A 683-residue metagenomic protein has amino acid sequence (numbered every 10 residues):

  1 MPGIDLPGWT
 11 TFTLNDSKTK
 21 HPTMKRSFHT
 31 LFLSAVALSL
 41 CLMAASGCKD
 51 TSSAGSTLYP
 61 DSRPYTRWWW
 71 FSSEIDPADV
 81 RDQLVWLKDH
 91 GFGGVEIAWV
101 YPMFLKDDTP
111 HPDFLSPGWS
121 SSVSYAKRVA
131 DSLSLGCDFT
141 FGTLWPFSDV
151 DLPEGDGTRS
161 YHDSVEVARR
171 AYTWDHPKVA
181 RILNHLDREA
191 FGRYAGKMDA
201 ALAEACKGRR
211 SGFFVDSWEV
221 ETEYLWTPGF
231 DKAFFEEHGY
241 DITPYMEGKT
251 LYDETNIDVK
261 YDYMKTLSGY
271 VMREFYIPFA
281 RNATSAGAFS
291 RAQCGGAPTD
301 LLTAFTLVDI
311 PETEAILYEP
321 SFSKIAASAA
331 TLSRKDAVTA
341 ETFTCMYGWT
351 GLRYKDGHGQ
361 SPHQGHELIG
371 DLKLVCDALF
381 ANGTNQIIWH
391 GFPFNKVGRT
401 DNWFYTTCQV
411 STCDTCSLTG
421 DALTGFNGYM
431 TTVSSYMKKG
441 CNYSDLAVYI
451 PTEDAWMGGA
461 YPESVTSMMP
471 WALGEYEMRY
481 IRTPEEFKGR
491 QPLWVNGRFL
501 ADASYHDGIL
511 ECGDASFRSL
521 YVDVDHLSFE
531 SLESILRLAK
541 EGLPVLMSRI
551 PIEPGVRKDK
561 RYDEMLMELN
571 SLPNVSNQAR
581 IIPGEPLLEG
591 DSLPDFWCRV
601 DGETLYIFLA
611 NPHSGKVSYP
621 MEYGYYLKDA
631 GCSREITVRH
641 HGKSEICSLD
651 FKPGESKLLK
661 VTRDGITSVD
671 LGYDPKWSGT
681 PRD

Functional and structural regions predicted by a protein language model:
M1-A54: Bacterial Sec-dependent N-terminal signal peptides
D50-R63, A78: N-terminal carbohydrate-binding accessory modules
D50-T51, Y161, T680-R682: Short, intrinsically disordered, charge-balanced linker/junction segments flanking boundaries in proteins
P64-Y65, W70, D76, V80-R81 (+5 more regions): Carbohydrate-binding surfaces of carbohydrate-active enzymes
D76, I182-A195, A422-F426: Phosphate/oxyanion-binding active-site loops and adjacent basic polyanion-contact surfaces
D89-M103, D258: Short, intrinsically disordered, low-complexity segments enriched in Ser/Thr and Pro
V100-R188, G192: Acidic/aromatic-lined carbohydrate-recognition and catalytic surfaces of CAZymes acting on diverse glycans
